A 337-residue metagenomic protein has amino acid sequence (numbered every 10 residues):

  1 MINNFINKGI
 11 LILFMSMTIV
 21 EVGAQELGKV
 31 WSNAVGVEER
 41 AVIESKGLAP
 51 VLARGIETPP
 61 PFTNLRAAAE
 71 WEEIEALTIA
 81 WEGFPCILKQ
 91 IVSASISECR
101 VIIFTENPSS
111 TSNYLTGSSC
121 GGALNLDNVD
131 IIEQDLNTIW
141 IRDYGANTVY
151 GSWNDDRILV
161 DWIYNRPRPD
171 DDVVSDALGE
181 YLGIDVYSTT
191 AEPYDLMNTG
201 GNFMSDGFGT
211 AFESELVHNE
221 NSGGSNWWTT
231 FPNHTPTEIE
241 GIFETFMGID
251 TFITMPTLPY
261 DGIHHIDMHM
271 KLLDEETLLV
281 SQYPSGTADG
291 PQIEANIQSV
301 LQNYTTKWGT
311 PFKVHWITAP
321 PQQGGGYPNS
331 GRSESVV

Functional and structural regions predicted by a protein language model:
M1, I19, G23, S335-V337: Generic low-polarity alpha-helical segments
M1-I10: Bacterial N-terminal signal peptides that target proteins for export
G9-E21: Bacterial N-terminal signal peptides
Q25-V337: The feature marks the mature, well-folded catalytic cores of soluble enzymes
